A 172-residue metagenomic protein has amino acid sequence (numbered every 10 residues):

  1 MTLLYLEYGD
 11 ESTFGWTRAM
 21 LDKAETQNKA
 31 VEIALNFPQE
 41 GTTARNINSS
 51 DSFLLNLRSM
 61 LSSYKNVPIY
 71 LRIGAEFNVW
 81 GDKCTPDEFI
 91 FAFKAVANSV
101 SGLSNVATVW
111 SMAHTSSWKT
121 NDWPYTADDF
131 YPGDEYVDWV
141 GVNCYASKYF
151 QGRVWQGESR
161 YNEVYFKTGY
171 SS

Functional and structural regions predicted by a protein language model:
M1-L3, S101: N-terminal module-boundary/linker segments of secreted carbohydrate-active enzymes
T2, L71, D138-V140: Conserved, mostly hydrophobic/aromatic
Y5, N143: Conserved residues at the C-terminal ends of beta-strands
E11-S116: Substrate-binding cleft of extracellular glycoside hydrolase catalytic domains
T17-E32, Y145-S172: Glycoside hydrolase catalytic-domain groove-lining segments
K83-C84, T120-D122, G152-V154: Short, solvent-exposed loop/turn and secondary-structure capping segments
H114-W118, A146-Y149: Short, catalytically relevant binding-site loops at active-site mouths
T115-V137, G141: Substrate-binding cleft/loops of secretory-pathway carbohydrate-active enzymes
